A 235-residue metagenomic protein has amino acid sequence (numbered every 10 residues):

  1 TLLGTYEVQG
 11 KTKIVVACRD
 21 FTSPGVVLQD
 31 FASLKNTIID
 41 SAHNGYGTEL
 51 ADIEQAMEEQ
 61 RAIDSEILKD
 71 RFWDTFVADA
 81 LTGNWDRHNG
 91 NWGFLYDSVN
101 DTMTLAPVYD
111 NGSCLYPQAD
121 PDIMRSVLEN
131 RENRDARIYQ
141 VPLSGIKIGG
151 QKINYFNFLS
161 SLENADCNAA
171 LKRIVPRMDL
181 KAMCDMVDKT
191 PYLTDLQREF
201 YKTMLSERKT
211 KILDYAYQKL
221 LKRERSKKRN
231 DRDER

Functional and structural regions predicted by a protein language model:
T1-H43: Conserved ATP-binding subdomain of kinase catalytic cores across diverse folds
L2-T5, G93, A216: Short loop/turn and capping residues at structural boundaries
T12-V15, D70, T75, E199: Non-catalytic, well-ordered alpha-helical scaffold segments
T37-E58: Active-site-proximal helix-loop-helix substrate-binding element of RNase H-like nuclease domains
A51-D120: Conserved kinase catalytic-core segment
L95-K227, R232-R235: C-terminal catalytic region of ATP-dependent kinase domains
